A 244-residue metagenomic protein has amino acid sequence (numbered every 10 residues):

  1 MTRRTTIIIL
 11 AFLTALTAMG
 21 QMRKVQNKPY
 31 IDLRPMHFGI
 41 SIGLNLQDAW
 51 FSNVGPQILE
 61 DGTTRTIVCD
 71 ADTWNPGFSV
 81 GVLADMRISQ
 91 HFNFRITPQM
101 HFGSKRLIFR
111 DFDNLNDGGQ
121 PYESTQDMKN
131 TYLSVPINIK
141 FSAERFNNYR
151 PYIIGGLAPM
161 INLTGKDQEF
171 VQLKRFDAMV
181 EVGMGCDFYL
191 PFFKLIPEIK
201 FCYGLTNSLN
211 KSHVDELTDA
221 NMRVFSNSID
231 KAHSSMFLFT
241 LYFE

Functional and structural regions predicted by a protein language model:
G20-P76, M236, Y242-E244: Short glycine/proline- and aromatic-enriched beta-strand/turn motifs that initiate or cap beta-hairpins
L33, S89-H91, E144-N148, Y189-F193 (+1 more regions): Outer-membrane beta-barrel channels and translocator barrels
R34-F38, W74-F78, K129-V135, Y149 (+2 more regions): Residues that define the transmembrane beta-barrel architecture of outer-membrane proteins
H37-S41, N93-R95, R150-I154, K194-E198 (+1 more regions): Residue-level detector of the transmembrane beta-barrel scaffold of outer-membrane proteins
I40-L44, F78-M86, P98-M100, V135-A143 (+5 more regions): Residues on the lipid-exposed face of transmembrane beta-strands in outer-membrane beta-barrel proteins
N45-A49, H101-K105, A158-T164, C202-S208: Structural signature of outer-membrane beta-barrel domains
S52-A71, S104-M128, L163-L173, L209-I229: Flexible, solvent-exposed loop segments that connect beta-strands
P191-E244: Predominantly the C-terminal beta-signal and adjacent terminal strand-loop region of outer-membrane beta-barrel
